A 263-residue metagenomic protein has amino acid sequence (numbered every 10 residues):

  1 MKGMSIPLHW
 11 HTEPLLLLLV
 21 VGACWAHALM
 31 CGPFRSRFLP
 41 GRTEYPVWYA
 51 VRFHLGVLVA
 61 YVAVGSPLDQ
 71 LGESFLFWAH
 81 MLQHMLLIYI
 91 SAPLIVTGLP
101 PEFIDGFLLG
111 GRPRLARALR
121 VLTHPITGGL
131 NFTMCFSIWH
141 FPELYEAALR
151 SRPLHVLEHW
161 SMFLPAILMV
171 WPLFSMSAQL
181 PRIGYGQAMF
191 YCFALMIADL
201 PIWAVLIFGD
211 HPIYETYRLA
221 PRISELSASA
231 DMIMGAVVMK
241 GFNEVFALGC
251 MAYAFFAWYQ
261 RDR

Functional and structural regions predicted by a protein language model:
M1-R263: Alpha-helical membrane segments of multi-pass proteins
